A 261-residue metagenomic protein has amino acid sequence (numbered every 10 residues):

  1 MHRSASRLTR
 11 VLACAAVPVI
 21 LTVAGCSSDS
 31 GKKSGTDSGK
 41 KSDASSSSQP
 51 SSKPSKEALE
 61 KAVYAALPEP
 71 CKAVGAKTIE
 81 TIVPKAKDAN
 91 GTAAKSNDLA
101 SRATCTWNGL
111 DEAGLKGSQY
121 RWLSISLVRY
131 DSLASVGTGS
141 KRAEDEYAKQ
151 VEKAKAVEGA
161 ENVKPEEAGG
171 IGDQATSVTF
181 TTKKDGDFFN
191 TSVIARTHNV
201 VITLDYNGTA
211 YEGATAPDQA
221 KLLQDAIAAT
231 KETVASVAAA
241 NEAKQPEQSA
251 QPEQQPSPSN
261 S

Functional and structural regions predicted by a protein language model:
M1, P50-S52: Hydrophobic beta-strand segments of well-ordered beta-sheets in folded domains
M1-D29: Secretory targeting and sorting signals
V23-P50: Bacterial lipoprotein signal-peptidase II cleavage site
G31-G35, D43, P54-S261: A small/polar (G/S/T-enriched), proline-flanked helix-loop surface module common in exported/cell-envelope proteins
